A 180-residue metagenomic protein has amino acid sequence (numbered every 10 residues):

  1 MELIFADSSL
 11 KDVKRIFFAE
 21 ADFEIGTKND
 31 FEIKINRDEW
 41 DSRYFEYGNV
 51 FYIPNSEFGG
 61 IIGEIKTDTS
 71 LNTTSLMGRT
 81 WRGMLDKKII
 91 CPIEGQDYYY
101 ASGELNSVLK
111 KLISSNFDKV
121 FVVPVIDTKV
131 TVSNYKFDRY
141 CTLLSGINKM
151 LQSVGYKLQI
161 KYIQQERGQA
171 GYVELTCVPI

Functional and structural regions predicted by a protein language model:
M1-E46, M77-L85, C91: Juxtamembrane "anchor/assembly" segments of surface/extracellular structural proteins
L3, I33, F51, I62 (+3 more regions): Hydrophobic beta-strand residues in large extracellular and virion-surface proteins
A6-K14, V50-S56, G146-L151: Short, solvent-exposed secondary-structure boundary motifs
D12-F17, R43-F45, S56-I61, R139-C141 (+1 more regions): Short amphipathic alpha-helical surface micro-motifs
K14-E24, I62-T67, I160-Q164: Short amphipathic beta-strand and strand-loop transition segments with alternating hydrophobic
F18-N29, L109-D138, E166: N-terminal export/assembly leaders
W40-P124: Surface-exposed cap/loop segments at beta↔alpha junctions
K66-L76, T80-L85, P124-I180: Short beta-strand-centered interaction patches in the first periplasmic/extracellular domains of large envelope
